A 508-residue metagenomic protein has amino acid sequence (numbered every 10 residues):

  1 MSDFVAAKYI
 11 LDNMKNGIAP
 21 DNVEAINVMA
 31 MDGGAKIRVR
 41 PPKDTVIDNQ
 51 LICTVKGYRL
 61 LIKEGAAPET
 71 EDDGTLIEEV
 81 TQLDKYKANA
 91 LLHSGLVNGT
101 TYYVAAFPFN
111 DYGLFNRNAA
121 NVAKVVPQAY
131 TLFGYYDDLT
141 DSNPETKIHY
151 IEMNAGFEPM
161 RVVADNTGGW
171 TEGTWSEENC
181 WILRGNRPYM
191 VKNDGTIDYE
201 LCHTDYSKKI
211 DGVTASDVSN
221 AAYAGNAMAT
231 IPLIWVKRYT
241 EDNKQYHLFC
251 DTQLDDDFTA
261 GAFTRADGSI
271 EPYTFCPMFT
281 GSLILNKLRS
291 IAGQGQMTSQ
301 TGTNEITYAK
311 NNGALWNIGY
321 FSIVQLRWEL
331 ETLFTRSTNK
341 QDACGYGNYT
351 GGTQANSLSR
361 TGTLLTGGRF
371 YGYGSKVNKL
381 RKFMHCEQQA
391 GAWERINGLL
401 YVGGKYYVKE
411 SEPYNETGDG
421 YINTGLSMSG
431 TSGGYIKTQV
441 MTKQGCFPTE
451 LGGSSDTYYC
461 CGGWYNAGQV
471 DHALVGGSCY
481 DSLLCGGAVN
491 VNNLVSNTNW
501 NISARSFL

Functional and structural regions predicted by a protein language model:
M1-I18, I26, T498, R505-F507: Enriched but not universal
Y9-T54, N98, L114-A129: Pro/Thr/Ser/Gly-rich low-complexity, intrinsically disordered linker/stalk tracts
P42-T75: Solvent-exposed loop/turn segments flanking beta-strands in beta-repeat/beta-sandwich domains
Y86-L92: Short S/T/G- and acidic-enriched coil/turn segments that sit immediately N-terminal to beta-strands in beta-sandwich
H93-N116: Beta-strand-rich modules
Q128-D256: N-terminal module-boundary/linker segments of secreted carbohydrate-active enzymes
F133-D137, Q325, Y346-L365, Q388-Q389 (+2 more regions): C-terminal, surface-exposed recognition/capping segments
V218-G225, T252-Q389: Short aromatic-cysteine micro-motif
